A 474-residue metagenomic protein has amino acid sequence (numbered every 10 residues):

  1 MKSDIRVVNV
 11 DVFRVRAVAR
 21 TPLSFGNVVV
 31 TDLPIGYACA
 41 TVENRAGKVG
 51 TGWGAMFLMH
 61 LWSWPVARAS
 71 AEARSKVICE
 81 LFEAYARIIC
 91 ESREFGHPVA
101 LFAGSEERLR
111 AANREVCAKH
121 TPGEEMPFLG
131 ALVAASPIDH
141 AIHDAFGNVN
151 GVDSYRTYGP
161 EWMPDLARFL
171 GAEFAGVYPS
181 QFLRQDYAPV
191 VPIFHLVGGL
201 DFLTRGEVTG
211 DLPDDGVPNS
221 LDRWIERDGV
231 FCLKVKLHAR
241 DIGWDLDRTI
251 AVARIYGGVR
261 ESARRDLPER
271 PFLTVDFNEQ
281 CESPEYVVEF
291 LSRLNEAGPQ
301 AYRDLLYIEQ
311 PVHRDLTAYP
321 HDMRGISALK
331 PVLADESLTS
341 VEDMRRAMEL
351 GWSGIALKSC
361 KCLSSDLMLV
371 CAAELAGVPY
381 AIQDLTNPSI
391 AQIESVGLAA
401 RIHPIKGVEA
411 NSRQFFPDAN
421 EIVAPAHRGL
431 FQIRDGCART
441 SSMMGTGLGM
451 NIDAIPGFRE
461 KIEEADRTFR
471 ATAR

Functional and structural regions predicted by a protein language model:
M1-T41: Short, Gly/Pro- and small/polar-rich lid/capping loops
A17, E43-R45, F57, G198-L200 (+8 more regions): Short, glycine-/Ser/Thr-/acidic-enriched flexible segments
F25, A55-S63, H195-L200: Glycine-rich phosphate/pyrophosphate-binding beta-alpha loops
I35-L58, F431: Active-site and channel-lining beta-strand-loop segments that bind or position nucleotide-derived/phosphorylated
V49-E161: Metal- or metallocofactor-binding catalytic centers and their adjacent structured scaffolds across diverse enzyme
V116-F290, L305-Y307, P311-V312: Active-site-facing alpha/beta catalytic cores
E226, C232-T386, I390-I393: Catalytic core of soluble alpha/beta enzymes
T386-R474: Flexible C-terminal active-site loop/helix
